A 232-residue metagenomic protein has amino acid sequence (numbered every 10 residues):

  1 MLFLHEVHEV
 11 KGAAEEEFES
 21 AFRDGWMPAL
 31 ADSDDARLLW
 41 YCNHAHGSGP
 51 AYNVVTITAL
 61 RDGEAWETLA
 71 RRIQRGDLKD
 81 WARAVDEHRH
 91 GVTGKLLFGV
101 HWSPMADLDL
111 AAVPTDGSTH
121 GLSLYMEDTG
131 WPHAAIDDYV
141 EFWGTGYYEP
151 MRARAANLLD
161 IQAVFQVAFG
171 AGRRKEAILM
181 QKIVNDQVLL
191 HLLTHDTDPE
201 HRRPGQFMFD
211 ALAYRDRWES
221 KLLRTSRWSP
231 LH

Functional and structural regions predicted by a protein language model:
M1-H232: Short S/T/G/P-rich N-terminal loop/turn motif that feeds into the first structured element of a domain
